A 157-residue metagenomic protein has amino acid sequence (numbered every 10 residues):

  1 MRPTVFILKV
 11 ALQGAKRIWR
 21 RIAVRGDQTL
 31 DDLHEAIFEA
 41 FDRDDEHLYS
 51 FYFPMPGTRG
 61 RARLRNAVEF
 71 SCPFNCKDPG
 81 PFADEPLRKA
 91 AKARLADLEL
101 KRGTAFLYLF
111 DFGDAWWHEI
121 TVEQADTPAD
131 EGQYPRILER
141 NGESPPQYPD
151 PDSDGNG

Functional and structural regions predicted by a protein language model:
M1-G157: Short linear regulatory motifs enriched in tryptophan with gly/pro/ser
